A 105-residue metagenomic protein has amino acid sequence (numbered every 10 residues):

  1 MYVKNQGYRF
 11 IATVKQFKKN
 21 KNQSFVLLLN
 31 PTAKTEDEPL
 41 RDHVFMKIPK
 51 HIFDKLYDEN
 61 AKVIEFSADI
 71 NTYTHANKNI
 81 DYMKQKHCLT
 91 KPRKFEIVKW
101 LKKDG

Functional and structural regions predicted by a protein language model:
V3-P31: Structural detector for short beta-strands of small beta-barrel domains
F10, D42-M46, I64-F66: Short beta-strand segments
A12, A61-A76: Flexible glycine-rich surface loops and low-complexity tracts that mediate binding to linear polymers
K15, L29-N30, K47-P49, V98: A structural detector for beta-sheet-dominated domains
F17, A33-T35, Y73: Short coil/turn motifs at secondary-structure junctions
L29-P31, N71-G105: OB-fold/S1-family single-stranded nucleic acid-binding modules
N30, D37-P39, V63, S67 (+1 more regions): Conserved binding-pocket/active-site segment within a compact domain
A33-D58: Beta-strand/loop nucleic-acid-binding surfaces
